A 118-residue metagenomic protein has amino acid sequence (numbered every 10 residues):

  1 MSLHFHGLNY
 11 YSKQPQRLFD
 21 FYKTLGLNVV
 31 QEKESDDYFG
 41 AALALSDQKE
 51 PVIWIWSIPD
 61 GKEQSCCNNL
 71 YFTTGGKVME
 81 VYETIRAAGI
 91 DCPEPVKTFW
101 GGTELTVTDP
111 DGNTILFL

Functional and structural regions predicted by a protein language model:
M1-S2, L118: Absolute protein N-terminus
S2, N9-E50: Core segments of cupin and vicinal oxygen chelate
H4-K13, A41-A44, D60-R86, T103-T108: Vicinal oxygen chelate
E32-K33, L43, Y82-L118: Vicinal oxygen chelate
Q48-I53, D111-I115: Short, charged/polar, Gly/Pro-enriched secondary-structure boundary elements
I55-D60, E94, T98: Acetyl-CoA-dependent GNAT
